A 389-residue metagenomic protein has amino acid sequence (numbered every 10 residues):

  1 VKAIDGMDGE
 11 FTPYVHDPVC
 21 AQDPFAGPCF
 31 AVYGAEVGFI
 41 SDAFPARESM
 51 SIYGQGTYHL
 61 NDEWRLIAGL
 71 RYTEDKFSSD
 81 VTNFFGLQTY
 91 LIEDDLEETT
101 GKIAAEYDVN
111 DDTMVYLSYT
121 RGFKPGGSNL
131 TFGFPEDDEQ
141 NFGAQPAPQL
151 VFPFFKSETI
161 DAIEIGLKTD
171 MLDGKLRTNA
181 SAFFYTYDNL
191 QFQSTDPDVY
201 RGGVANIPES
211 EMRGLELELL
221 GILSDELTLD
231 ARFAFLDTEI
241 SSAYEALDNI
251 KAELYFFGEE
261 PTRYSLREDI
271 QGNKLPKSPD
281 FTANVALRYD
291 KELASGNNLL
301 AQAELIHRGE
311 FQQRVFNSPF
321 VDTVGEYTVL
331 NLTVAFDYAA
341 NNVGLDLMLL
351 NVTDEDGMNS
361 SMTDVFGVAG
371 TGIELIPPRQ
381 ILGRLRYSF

Functional and structural regions predicted by a protein language model:
V1, L66-A68, G101, V115 (+7 more regions): Transmembrane beta-strands of outer-membrane beta-barrel proteins
V1-K2, A43-T186: Structural signature of Gram-negative outer-membrane beta-barrels, strongest in the C-terminal barrel of TonB-dependent
K2-I4, Y72-S78, Y119-P125, F134 (+9 more regions): Transmembrane beta-strands of outer-membrane beta-barrel pores
M7-I40, F77-L96, G127-F154, F192-A205 (+3 more regions): Solvent-exposed loop segments that connect transmembrane elements
D62, L66, F184-T186, A205-V315 (+1 more regions): Gram-negative outer-membrane beta-barrel transporters
E63, D112, M171-L176, E226 (+2 more regions): Short loop/turn motifs that connect adjacent beta-strands in outer-membrane beta-barrel proteins
D108, M114-T120, A147, F152-L215 (+3 more regions): Membrane-embedded beta-barrel scaffold of Gram-negative outer-membrane proteins
E304-F316, F336-F389: C-terminal beta-signal and adjacent terminal beta-strands/loops of Gram-negative outer-membrane beta-barrel proteins
